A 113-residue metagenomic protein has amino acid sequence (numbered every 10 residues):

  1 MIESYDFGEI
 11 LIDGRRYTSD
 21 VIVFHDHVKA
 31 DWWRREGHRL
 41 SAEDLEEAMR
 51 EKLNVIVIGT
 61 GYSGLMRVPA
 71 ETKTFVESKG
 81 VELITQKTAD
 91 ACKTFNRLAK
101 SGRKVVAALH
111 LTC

Functional and structural regions predicted by a protein language model:
M1-L40, K100-C113: Non-catalytic interface/targeting segments
D31, G64-V68, K93-T94: Short active-site-adjacent helix-start/loop capping segments
S41-A42, C92: Structural motif corresponding to alpha-helix initiation and N-cap regions
L45, T72-K73, F95: Short amphipathic alpha-helical segments and helix-helix/interface helices
L53-Q86: Mid-chain, well-packed structural core segment of small domains
Y62-L65, D90-A91, C113: A short acidic, glycine/proline-enriched capping/turn motif at secondary-structure boundaries, especially helix N-cap
S78, E82-L111: C-terminal structural segments of small proteins and small subunits
